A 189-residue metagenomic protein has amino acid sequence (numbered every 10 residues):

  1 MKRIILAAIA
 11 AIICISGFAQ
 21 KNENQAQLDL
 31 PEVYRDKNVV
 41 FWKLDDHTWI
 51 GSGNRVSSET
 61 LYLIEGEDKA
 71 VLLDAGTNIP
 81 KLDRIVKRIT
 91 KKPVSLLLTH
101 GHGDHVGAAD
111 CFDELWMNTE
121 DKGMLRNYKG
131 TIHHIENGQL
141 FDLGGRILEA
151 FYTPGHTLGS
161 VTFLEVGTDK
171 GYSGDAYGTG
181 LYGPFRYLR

Functional and structural regions predicted by a protein language model:
M1-K21: Bacterial Sec-dependent N-terminal signal peptides
S16-K69, I79: Zn-dependent metallo-beta-lactamase
R35-D36, V56-S58, K129, I135 (+1 more regions): Residues that act as N-cap/strand-start positions at coil-to-secondary-structure junctions
F41, L63, L140-D142, T162-L164: Residue-level detector of beta-strand face positions
G51, I135, T153: Hydrophobic residues at beta-strand termini and immediately following loops that shape nucleotide-binding pockets
N54-S57, G76-P80, G101-G103, P154-T157: Short beta->alpha connector loops
K69-L72, T77-N78, I147-P154, L158-R189: Metallo-beta-lactamase
N78-E149, T179: Active-site HxH/HxHxD metal-binding segment of metal-dependent hydrolases
